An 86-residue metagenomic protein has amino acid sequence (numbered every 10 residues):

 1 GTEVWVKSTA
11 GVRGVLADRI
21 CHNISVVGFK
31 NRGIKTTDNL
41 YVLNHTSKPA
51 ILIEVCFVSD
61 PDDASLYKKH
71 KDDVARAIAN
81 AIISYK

Functional and structural regions predicted by a protein language model:
G1-K86: Active-site-proximal helix/loop segments of hydrolytic enzymes
